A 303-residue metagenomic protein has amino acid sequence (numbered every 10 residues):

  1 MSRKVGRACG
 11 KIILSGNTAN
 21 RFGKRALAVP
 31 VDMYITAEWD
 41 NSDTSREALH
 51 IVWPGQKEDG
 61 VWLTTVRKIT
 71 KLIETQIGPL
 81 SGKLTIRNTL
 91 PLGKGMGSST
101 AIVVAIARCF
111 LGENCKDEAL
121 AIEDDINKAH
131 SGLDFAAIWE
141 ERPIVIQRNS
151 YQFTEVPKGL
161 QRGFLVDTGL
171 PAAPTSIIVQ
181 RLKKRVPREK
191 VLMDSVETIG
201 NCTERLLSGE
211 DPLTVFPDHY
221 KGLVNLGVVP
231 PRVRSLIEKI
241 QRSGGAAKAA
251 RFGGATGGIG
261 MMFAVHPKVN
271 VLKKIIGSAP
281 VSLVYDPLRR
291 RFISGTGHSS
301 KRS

Functional and structural regions predicted by a protein language model:
S2-I13, N20-R21, A28, T36-G78 (+4 more regions): C-terminal nucleotide
L84-K94: Short pre-catalytic strand/loop immediately N-terminal to key active-site residues, enriched for Gly-Thr
K94-N114: DPxDG-like acidic metal-binding loop motif
